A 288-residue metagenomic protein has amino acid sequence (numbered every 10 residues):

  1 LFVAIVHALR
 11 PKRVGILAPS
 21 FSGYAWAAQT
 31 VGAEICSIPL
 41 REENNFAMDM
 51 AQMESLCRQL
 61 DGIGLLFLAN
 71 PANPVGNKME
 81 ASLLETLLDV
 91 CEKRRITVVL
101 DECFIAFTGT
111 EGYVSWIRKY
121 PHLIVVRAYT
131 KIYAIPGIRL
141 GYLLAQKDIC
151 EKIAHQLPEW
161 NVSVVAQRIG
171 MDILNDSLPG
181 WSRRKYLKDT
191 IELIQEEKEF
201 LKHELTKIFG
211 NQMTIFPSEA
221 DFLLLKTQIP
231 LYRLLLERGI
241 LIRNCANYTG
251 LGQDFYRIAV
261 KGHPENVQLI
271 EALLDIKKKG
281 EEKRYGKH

Functional and structural regions predicted by a protein language model:
L1-K12, G141: Conserved beta-loop-alpha segment that forms the PLP phosphate-binding cup at the N-terminus of a helix
H7-L68: PLP-dependent aminotransferase-like
G23-A25, H122-K207, I215: PLP-dependent aminotransferase class I/II
V31, K93-R94, Y120: Helix C-cap/helix->beta junction micro-motif
N44-A106: Active-site phosphate-binding strand-loop segment of PLP-dependent enzymes
A145, L224-T227, R238-K277, Y285-H288: Conserved PLP-binding active-site segment of the aspartate aminotransferase-like
Q195, E199, T206-G239: Conserved PLP-binding catalytic core of the aspartate aminotransferase-like
